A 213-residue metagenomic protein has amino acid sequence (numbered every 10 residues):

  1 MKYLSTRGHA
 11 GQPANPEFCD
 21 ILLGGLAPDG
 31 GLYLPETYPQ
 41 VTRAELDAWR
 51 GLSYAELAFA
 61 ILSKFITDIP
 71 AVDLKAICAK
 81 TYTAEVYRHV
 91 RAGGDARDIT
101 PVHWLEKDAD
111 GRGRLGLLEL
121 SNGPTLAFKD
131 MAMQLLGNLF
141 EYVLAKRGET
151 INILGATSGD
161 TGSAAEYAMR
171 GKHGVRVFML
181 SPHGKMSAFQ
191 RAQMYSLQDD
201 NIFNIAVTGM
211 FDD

Functional and structural regions predicted by a protein language model:
M1-D213: PLP-dependent amino-acid enzyme catalytic core
